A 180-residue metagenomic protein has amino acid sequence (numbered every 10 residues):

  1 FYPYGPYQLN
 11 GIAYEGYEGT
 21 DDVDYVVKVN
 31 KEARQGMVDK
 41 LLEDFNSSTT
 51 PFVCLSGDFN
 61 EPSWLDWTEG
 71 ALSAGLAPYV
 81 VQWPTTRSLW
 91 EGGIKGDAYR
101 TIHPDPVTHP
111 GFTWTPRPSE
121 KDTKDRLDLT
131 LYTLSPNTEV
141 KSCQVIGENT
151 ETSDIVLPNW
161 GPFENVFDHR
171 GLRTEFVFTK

Functional and structural regions predicted by a protein language model:
F1, D58-F59: Active-site metal-binding loops of divalent metal-dependent hydrolases
F1-N10, S142-V145: Structured beta-strand-rich core segments of catalytic domains in phosphoester-bond hydrolases
G5-K31, G70-L72: A solvent-exposed, charged loop/short amphipathic helix patch at secondary-structure junctions
D24-T49: A long, amphipathic alpha-helix that forms part of the scaffold/cap immediately adjacent to metal-dependent active
D44-C54, N60-K180: Metal-dependent phosphoester-hydrolase catalytic domains
